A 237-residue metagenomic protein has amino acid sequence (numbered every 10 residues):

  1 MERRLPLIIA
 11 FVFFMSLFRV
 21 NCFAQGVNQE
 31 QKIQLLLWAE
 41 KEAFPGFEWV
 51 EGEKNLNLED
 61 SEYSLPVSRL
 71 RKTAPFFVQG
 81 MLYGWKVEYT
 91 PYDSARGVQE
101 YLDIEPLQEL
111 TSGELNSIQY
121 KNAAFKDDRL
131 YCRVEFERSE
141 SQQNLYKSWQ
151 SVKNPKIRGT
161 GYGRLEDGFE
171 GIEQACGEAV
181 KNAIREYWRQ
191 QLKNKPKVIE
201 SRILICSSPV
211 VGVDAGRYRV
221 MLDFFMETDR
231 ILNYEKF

Functional and structural regions predicted by a protein language model:
M1-I9: Bacterial N-terminal signal peptides that target proteins for export
I9-S16: Bacterial N-terminal signal peptides
V20-F237: Domain-level marker for long, solvent-exposed, non-transmembrane regions
